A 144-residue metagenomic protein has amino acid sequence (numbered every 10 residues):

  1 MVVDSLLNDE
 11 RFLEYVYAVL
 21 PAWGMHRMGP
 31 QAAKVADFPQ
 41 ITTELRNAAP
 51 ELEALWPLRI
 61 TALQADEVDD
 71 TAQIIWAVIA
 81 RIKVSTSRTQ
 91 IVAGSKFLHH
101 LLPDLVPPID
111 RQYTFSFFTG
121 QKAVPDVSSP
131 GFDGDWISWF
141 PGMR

Functional and structural regions predicted by a protein language model:
M1-S85, D104-R144: An N-terminal alpha-helical hairpin/helix-loop-helix interaction module that forms a charged, gly/pro-flexible surface
A93-K96: Conserved beta-strand->loop/alpha-helix structural units within folded catalytic cores of enzymes with alpha/beta
L98, L102: DNA major-groove recognition helix of helix-turn-helix
